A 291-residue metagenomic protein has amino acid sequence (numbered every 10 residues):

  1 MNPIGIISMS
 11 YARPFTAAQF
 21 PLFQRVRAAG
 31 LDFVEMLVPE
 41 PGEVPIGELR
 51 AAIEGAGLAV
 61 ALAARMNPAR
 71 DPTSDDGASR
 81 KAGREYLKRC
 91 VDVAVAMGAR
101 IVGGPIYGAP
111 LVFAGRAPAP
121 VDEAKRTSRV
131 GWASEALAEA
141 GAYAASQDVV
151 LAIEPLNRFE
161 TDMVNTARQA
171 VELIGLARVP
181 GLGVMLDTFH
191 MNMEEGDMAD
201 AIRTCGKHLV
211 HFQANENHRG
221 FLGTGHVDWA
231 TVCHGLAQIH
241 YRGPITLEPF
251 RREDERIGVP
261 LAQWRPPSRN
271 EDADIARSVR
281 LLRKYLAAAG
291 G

Functional and structural regions predicted by a protein language model:
M1-S10, T16-G30, G98-R100, V164-L186 (+1 more regions): Histidine-acidic metal/acid-base catalytic patches
M1-Y11, L62-S74, G108-V121: N-terminal small/glycine-rich loop or linker at the start of catalytic domains across soluble metabolic enzymes
I4-A18, R70-R84, E123-V130, D162-M163 (+1 more regions): Active-site mouth loops of central-metabolism enzymes
S10-A12, V38-E40, M66-P68, I106-P110 (+4 more regions): Active-site-proximal loop/turn and secondary-structure-junction residues that shape catalytic pockets, frequently
F23-V44, A64-A69: N-terminal substrate-binding region of glycoside hydrolase catalytic domains
F33-G55, I106-F113: Glycine-rich, proline-tolerant flexible connector loops at the mouths of alpha/beta enzymes
E54, G77-G183, R265, R269-A273: Active-site acidic/histidine proton-transfer and metal-coordination neighborhood in alpha/beta enzyme cores
A69-S74, P110-G115, E160, M193 (+2 more regions): A short acidic, helix-capping loop that chelates divalent metal ions and anchors anionic groups
